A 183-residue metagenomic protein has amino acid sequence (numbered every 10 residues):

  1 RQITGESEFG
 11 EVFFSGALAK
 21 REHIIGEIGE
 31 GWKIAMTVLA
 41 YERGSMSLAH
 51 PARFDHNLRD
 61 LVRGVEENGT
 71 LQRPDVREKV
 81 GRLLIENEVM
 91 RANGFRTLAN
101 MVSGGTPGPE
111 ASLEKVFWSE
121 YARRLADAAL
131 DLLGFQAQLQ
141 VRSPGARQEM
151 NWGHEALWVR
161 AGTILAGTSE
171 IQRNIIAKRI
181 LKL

Functional and structural regions predicted by a protein language model:
R1-A92, G162, K178: Glycine-rich beta->alpha junctions and the first turn(s) of the following alpha-helix
E6, E27, Q72, R82-V89 (+4 more regions): Secondary-structure capping and boundary motifs in well-ordered enzyme cores
F9, F13, W32, D60-L61 (+9 more regions): Bulky hydrophobic/aromatic packing residues
G29-S47, P51, L133-L183: Glycine-rich phosphate/cofactor-binding loops in nucleotide/flavin-utilizing enzymes
T37, R63, R96-A99, D127 (+3 more regions): Charged/polar, solvent-exposed surface patches and flexible loops
L71-R77, E88-G145: C-terminal helix-coil-helix/basic helical segment that borders enzyme active sites and/or dimer interfaces and provides
